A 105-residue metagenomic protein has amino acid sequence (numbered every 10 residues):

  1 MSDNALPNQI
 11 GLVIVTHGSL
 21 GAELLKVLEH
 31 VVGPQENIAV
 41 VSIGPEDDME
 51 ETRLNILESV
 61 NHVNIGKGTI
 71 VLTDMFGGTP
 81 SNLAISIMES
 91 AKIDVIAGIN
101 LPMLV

Functional and structural regions predicted by a protein language model:
M1-V105: N-terminal loops that bind phosphate or other acidic moieties and the adjacent beta-alpha structural core
